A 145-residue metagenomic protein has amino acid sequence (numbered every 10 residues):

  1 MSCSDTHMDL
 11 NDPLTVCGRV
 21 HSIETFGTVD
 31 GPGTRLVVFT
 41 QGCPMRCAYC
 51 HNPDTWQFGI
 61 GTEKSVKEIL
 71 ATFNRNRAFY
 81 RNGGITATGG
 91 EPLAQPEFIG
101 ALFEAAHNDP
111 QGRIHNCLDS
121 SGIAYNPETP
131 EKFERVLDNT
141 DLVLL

Functional and structural regions predicted by a protein language model:
M1-S2, G42: The N-terminal extracellular segments of secreted preproproteins, especially immediately downstream of signal
C3, L10, G18, T34 (+1 more regions): Conserved Radical SAM active-site core
T15-V16, S22-E24, T28-K64: Canonical Radical SAM [4Fe-4S] cluster-binding loop centered on the CxxxCxxC motif and its immediate flanking residues
V38, C47, E91, L118 (+1 more regions): Conserved, mostly hydrophobic/aromatic
